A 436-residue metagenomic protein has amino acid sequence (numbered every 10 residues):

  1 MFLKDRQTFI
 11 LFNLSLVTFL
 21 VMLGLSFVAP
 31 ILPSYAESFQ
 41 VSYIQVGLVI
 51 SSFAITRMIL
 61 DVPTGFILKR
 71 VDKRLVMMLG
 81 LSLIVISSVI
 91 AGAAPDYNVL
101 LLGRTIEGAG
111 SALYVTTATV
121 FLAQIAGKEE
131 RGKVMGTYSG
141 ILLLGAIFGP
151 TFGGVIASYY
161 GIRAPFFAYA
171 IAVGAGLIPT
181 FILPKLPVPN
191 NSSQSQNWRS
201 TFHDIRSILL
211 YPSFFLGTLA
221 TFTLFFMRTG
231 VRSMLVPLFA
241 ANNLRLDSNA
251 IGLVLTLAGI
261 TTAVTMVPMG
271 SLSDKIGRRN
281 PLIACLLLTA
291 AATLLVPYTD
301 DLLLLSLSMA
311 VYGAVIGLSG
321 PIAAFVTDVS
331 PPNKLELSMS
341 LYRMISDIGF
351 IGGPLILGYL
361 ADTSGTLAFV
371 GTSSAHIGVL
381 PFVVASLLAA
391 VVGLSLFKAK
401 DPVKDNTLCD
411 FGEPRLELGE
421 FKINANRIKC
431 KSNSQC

Functional and structural regions predicted by a protein language model:
M1-R6, P187-G217, G412-K429: Juxtamembrane intracellular "pre-TM" segments in multi-pass secondary transporters
I31-Y43, M234-N249: Short amphipathic helix-loop junctions that connect adjacent transmembrane helices in Major Facilitator Superfamily/SLC
Q40, D72, A93-V99, R245 (+2 more regions): Helix-breaking motifs and short loop linkers at transmembrane-helix boundaries and internal kinks in secondary membrane
A54-V62, A146-I147, G259-V267, G317 (+1 more regions): Residue-level signature of mid-helix packing/kink "hotspots" within the transmembrane helices of 12-pass Major
L75-V89, A170, N280-L295: Structural signature of the two symmetry-related core transmembrane helices
S87, N98-I106, A292, L303-V311: Paired small-residue
G103-L144, A324-F325: Cytoplasmic helix-loop-helix junction between adjacent transmembrane helices in 12-TM secondary transporters
I171-N191, V392-K400: C-terminal membrane-cytosol helix-exit motif in multi-pass small-molecule transporters
